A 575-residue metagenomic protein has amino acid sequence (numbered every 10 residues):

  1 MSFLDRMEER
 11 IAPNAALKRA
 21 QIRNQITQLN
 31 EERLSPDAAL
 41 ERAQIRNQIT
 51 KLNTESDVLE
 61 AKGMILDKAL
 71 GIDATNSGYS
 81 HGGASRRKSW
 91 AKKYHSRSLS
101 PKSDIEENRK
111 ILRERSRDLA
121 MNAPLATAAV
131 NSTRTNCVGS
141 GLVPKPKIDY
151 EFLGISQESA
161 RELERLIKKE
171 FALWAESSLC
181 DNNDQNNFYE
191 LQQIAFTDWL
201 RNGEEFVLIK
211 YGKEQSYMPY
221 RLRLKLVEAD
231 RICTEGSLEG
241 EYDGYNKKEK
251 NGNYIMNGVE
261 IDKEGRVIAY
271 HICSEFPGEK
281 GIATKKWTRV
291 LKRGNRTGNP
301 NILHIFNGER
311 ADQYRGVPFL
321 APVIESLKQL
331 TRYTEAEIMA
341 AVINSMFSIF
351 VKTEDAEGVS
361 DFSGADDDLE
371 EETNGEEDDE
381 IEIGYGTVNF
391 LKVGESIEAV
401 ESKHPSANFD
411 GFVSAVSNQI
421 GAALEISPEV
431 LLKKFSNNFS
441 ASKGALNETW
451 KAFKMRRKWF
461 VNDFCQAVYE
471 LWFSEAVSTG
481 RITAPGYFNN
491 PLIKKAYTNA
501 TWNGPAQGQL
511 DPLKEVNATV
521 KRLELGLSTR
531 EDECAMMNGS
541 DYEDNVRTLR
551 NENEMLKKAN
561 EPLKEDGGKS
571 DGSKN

Functional and structural regions predicted by a protein language model:
M1-M64, K68, S417, G444-A445 (+1 more regions): C-terminal anchoring/interaction modules
M1-R201, K210-Y220: Extended, helix-rich architectural segments
A74-A84, N187-Q193, K210-A229, A356-E377 (+2 more regions): Charge-rich, acidic-biased intrinsically disordered regions
N131-H304, R522: Structured, mid-chain assembly/scaffold modules that mediate subunit interfaces within large macromolecular complexes
S156, R161-E162, S178, D184 (+1 more regions): Surface-exposed loop-to-helix/strand elements on domain peripheries
R165-E176, C180, N186, Q193-R201 (+13 more regions): A broad, structural surface signal
N183-N186, I209-G212, A341-M346, L431-F435 (+3 more regions): Short coil/turn segments at secondary-structure boundaries
R296-G444: Extended, charged amphipathic alpha-helical segments
